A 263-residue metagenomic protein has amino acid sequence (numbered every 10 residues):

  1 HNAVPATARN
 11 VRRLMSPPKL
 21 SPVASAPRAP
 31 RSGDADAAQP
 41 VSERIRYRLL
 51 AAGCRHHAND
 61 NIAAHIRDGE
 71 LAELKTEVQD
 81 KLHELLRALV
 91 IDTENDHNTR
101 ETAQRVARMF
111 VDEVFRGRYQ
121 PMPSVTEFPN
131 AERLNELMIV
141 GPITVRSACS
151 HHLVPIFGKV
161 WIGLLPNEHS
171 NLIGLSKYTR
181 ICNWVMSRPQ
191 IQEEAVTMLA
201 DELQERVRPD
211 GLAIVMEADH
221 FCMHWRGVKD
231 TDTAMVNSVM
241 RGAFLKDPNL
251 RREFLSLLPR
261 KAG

Functional and structural regions predicted by a protein language model:
H1-N10: Short alpha-helix boundary/capping segments
S16-G263: A domain-level signal for the structural core that forms small-molecule/cofactor-binding pockets and catalytic centers
